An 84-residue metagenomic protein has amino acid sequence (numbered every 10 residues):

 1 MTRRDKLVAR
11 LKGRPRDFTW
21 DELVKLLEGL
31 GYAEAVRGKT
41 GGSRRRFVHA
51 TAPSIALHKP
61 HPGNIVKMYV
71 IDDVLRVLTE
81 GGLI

Functional and structural regions predicted by a protein language model:
M1-G29, A35-G38, I84: A charge-rich, low-complexity, intrinsically flexible signal that marks solvent-exposed coils, linkers, repeats
D5-L11, G42, I55, D73-G81: Basic helix-extension-helix modules of the SAP/HeH family
P15, E22, T51, H61 (+1 more regions): Solvent-exposed, flexible loop/coil residues
D17, G41, N64-M68: Short, well-ordered coil↔helix boundary/capping segments
G29-P62: A short, structured beta-strand/loop element
K59-I84: C-terminal structural segments of small proteins and small subunits
